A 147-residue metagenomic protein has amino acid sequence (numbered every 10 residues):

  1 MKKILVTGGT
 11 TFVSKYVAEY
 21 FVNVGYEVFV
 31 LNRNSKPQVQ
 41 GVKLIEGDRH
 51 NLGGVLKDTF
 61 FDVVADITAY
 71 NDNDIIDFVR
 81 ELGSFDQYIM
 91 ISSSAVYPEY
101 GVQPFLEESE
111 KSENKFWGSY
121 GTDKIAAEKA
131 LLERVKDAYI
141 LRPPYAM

Functional and structural regions predicted by a protein language model:
K3, E27, D86-Q87, D137: Residues at the starts of beta-strands that form the adenosine-phosphate
I4-V24: N-terminal Rossmann NAD(P)H-binding glycine-rich loop of SDR-like oxidoreductase domains
T7, L31, I67, I91-S93 (+1 more regions): SDR active-site strand-loop-helix element
E27-R33: Conserved glycine-rich Rossmann-like NAD(P)H-binding loop of the short-chain dehydrogenase/reductase
N34-Q38, V42-M90, V96-E99: NAD(P)H-binding glycine-rich loop region in Rossmannoid oxidoreductase-like domains and their noncatalytic homologs
S94-G118: Active-site "gating" loop of Rossmann-like NAD(P)-dependent oxidoreductase/epimerase domains
K115-R142: Active-site Tyr-X1-5-Lys
